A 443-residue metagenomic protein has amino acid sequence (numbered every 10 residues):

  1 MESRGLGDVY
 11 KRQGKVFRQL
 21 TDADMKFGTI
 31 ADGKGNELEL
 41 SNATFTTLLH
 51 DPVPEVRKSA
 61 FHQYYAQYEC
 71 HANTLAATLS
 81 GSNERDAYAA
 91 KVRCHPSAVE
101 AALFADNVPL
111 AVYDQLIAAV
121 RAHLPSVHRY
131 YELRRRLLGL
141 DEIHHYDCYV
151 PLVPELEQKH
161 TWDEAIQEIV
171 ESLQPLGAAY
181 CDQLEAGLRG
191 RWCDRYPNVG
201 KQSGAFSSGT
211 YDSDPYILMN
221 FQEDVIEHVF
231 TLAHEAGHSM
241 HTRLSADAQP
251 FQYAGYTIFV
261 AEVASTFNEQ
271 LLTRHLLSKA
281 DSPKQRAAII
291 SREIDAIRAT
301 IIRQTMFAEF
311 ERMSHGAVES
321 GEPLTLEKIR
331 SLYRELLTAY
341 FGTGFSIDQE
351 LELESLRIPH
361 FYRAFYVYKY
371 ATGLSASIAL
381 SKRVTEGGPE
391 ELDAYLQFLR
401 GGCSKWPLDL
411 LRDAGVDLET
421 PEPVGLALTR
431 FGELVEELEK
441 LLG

Functional and structural regions predicted by a protein language model:
M1-A111, Q115, A119-H123, E168-S172 (+1 more regions): His/Asp/Glu-rich acidic catalytic environments and adjacent acidic regulatory segments
C94, E227-R243, G373: Active-site recognition of the HExxH zinc-binding catalytic motif
N107, R136-Y146, L232, M240 (+6 more regions): C-terminal, non-catalytic "cap/extension" segments appended to globular domains
Q158-K159, C193-S213: Catalytic zinc-binding patch centered on the HExxH motif and its immediate surroundings that defines zinc-dependent
E171, P175-D182, S208, H238 (+2 more regions): Conserved helix-loop functional segments at active or binding sites
D212, Y216-L232: Short pre-active-site segment immediately N-terminal to the catalytic Zn-binding motif
T231, T242-T266: Post-HEXXH active-site segment of zinc metalloproteases
V260-T273, G373-L374: An active-site-proximal "capping" alpha-helix that borders the catalytic cofactor pocket
